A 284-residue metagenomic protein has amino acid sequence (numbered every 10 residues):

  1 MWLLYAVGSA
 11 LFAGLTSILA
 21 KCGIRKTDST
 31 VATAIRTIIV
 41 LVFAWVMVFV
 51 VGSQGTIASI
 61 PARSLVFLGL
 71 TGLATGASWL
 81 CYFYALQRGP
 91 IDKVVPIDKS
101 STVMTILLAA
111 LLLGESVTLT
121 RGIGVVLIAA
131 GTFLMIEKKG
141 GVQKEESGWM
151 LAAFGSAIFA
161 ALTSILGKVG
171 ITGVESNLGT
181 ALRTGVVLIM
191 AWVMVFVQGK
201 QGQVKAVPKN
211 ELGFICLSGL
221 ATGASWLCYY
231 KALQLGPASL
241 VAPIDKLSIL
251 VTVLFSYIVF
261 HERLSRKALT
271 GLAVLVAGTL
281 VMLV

Functional and structural regions predicted by a protein language model:
M1-F12, A20-L68, L73, W79-G89 (+4 more regions): Membrane-interface interhelical linkers
M1-V7, V103-I158, K168, S265-V284: Juxtamembrane helix-loop boundary signature in multi-pass membrane transporters
G8, I35-R36, L70, I97-S100 (+4 more regions): Hydrophobic core positions of alpha-helical segments in small-molecule transporters and transporter systems
A10, G14, I18, W45 (+10 more regions): Hydrophobic/small/kink-forming positions within alpha-helical transmembrane segments of polytopic membrane proteins
G23, A32, A85, L111-L113 (+5 more regions): Hydrophobic/aromatic residues within transmembrane alpha-helices of multi-pass small-molecule transporters
T30-V31, D92, T118-T120, N177-L178 (+2 more regions): Residues that define the loop-to-transmembrane-helix transition and helix capping in multi-pass membrane transporters
I38-F43, I97-L111, V186-M190, I244-I258 (+1 more regions): Alpha-helical transmembrane segments of compact multi-pass small-molecule transporters, enriched in specific families
A44-G55, T105-T118, F159-V174, A221-L235 (+1 more regions): Hydrophobic alpha-helical transmembrane segments in multi-pass integral membrane proteins
